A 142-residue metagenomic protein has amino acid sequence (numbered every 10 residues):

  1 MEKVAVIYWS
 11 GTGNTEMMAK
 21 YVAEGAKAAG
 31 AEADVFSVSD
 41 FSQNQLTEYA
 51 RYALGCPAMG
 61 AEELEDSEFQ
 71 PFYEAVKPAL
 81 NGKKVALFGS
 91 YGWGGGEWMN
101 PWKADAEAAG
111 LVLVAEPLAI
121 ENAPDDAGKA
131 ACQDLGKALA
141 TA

Functional and structural regions predicted by a protein language model:
E2-K3, N14-M17, Y21-V38, E48-A142: FMN-binding flavodoxin-like domain, especially the glycine-rich phosphate-binding loop
Y8-T12: Aromatic-flanked redox-active Cys/Sec active sites in thiol-based oxidoreductases, especially the WC-centered
F41: Helix-turn-helix
